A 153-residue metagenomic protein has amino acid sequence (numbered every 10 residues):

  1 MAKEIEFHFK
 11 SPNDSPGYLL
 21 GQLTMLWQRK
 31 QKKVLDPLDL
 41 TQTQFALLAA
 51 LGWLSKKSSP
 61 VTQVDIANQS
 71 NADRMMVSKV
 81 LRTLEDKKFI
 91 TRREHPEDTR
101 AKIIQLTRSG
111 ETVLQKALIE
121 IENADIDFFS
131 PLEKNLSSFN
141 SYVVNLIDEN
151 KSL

Functional and structural regions predicted by a protein language model:
M1-F9, S58, I119, K134-L153: C-terminal regulatory/oligomerization modules of transcriptional regulators
M1-L38, K87: N-terminal leader segment of winged-helix/HTH proteins
P12, L40, V61, L106 (+1 more regions): Alpha-helical hairpin
M25, R29-M76: N-terminal helix-turn-helix DNA-binding core of bacterial DNA-binding proteins
Q63, L81-R82: Short, hydrophobic-biased segments on the C-terminal half of alpha helices that form "recognition helices"
R82-S141: Charged, amphipathic alpha-helical coiled-coil/dimerization segments
